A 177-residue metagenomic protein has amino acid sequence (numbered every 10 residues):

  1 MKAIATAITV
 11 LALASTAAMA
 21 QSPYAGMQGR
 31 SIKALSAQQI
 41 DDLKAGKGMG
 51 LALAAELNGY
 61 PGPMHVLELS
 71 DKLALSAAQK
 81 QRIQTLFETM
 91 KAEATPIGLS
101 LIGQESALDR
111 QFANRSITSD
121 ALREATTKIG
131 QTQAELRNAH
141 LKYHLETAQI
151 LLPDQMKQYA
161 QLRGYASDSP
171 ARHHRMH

Functional and structural regions predicted by a protein language model:
M1-I8: Bacterial N-terminal signal peptides that target proteins for export
I8-V10, V66: Extended aliphatic helical segments
L13-A17: N-terminal signal peptide c-region/cleavage motif recognized by signal peptidases
Q21-H177: Charge-rich (acidic/polar
